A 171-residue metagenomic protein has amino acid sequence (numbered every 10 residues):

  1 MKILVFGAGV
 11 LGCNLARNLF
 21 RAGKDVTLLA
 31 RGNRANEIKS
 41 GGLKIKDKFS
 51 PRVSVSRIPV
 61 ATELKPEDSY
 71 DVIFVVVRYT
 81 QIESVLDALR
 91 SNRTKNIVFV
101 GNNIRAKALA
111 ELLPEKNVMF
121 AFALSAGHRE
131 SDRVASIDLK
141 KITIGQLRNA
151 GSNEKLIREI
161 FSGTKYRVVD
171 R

Functional and structural regions predicted by a protein language model:
M1-S50, L156: NAD(P)+-binding Rossmann beta1-loop-alpha1 motif at the extreme N-terminus of oxidoreductases
I3, D25-V26, I97, V118 (+1 more regions): Hydrophobic anchor at the start of a short beta-strand that flanks the dinucleotide cofactor-binding loop
L28, V60-A61, I144: Generic preference for hydrophobic
R34-E37, R105-L109, S152-N153: Short, charged/polar "capping" segments at the starts of alpha-helices and the immediately preceding loops
F49-R52, L147: Active-site-adjacent segment of FAD-dependent monooxygenases/related oxidoreductases
R52-A135: Rossmann-like NAD(P)(H) cofactor-binding subdomain of soluble oxidoreductases
N92, L112-N117, D132-R171: Internal alpha-helical scaffold of NAD(P)-dependent oxidoreductase catalytic cores
